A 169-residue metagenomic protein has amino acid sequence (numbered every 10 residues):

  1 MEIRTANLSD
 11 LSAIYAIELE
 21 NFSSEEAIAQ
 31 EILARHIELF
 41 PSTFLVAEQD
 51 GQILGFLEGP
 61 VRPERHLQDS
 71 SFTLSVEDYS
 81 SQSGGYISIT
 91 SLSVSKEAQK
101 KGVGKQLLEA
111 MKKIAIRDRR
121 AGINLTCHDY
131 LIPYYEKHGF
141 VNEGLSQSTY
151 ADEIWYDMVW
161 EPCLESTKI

Functional and structural regions predicted by a protein language model:
M1, Q52-F56, I87: Glycine-rich phosphate/pyrophosphate-binding loop shared by adenosine-nucleotide-utilizing enzymes
M1-I14: A short beta-loop-alpha structural element at the N-terminal edge of CoA-dependent acyl/N-acetyltransferase catalytic
N7, A121, H128-D129, S148-I169: C-terminal "cap" of GNAT-fold acetyltransferases
S24-L67, F72-Y79: Active-site rim helix/loop that mediates acceptor-substrate recognition in acyltransferases
L57-S93, Q99, S148-I154: Conserved acyl-donor/pantetheine-binding loop and adjacent beta-alpha core of acyl/acetyltransferases and related
V61-E64, T126, E136, V141-D157: Conserved catalytic-core motifs of GNAT/GCN5-like acyltransferases
I87, L108, K113-H128: Conserved GNAT acetyl-CoA-binding A-motif
V94, K100-K113: Conserved acetyl-CoA-binding loop-helix of GNAT-fold acetyltransferases
